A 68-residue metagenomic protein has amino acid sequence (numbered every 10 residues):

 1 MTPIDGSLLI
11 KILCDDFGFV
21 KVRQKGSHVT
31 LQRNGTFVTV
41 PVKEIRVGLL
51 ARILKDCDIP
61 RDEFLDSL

Functional and structural regions predicted by a protein language model:
M1-K25, T30-L68: Basic nucleic-acid-binding interfaces
